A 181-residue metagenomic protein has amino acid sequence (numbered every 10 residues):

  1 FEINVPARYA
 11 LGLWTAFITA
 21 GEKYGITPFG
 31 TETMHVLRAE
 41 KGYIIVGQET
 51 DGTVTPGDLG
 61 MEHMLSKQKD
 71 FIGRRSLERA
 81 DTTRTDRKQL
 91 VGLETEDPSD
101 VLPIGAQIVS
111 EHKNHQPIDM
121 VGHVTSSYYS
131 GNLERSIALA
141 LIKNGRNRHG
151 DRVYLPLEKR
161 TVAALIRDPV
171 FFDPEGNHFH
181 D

Functional and structural regions predicted by a protein language model:
F1-D181: Conserved, structured C-terminal
